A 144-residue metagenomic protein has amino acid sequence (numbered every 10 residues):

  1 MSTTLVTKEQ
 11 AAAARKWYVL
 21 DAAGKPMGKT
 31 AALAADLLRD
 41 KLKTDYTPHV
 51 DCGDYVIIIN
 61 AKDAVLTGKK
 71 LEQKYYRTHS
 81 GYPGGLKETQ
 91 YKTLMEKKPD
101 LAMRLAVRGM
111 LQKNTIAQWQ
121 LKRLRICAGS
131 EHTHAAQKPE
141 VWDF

Functional and structural regions predicted by a protein language model:
M1-L105, L111, T115, T133-F144: Ribosome large-subunit tunnel/peptidyl-transferase-proximal elements
L111-C127: C-terminal structural segments of small proteins and small subunits
I126-H134: Short, highly charged C-terminal tails/helix-capping segments
